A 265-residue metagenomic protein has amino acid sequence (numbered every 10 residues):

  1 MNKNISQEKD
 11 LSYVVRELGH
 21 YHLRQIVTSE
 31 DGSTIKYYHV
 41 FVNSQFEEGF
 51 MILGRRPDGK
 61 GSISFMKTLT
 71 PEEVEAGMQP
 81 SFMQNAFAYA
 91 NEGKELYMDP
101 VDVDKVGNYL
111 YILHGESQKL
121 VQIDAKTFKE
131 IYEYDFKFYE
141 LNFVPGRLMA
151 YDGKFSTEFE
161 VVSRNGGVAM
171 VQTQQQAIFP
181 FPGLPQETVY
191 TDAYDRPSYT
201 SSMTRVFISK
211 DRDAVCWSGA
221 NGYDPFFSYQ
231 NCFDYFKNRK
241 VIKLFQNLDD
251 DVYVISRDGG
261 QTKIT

Functional and structural regions predicted by a protein language model:
K3-H22, E30: Solvent-exposed segments in extracellular or luminal domains encompassing
L11, T34-E48: C-terminal edge beta-strand
G32-T34, G59, K119: Short loop/turn segments at connectors of secondary-structure elements within structured domains
N43-Y109: Beta-strand-rich domains and repeat architectures in extracellular enzymes and scaffolds, especially beta-propellers
E47-D58, S64, D102-G115, V121 (+5 more regions): Short beta-strand elements that form the blades of beta-propeller/WD-repeat-like and other beta-sheet-rich scaffold
I63-A90, E116-L141, S163-Y190, K210-K237 (+1 more regions): Surface-exposed loop/turn elements that mediate protein-protein interactions on large endomembrane-trafficking
A90-G107, K137-E158, P180-T204, Y229-D250: Repeated scaffold domains used in trafficking and secretory/extracellular systems, primarily beta-propellers
